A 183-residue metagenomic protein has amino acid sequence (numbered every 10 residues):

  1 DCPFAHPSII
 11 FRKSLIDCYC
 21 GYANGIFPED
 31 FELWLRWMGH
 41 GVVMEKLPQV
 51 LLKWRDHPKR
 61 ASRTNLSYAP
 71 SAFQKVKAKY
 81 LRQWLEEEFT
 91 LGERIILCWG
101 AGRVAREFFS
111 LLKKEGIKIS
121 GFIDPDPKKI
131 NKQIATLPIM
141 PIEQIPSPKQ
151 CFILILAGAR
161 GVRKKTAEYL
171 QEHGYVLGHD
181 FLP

Functional and structural regions predicted by a protein language model:
D1-N65: Conserved nucleotide-sugar donor-binding catalytic segment
D30, K53-P183: Hydrophobic, well-ordered beta-alpha structural blocks that scaffold small-molecule cofactor pockets
